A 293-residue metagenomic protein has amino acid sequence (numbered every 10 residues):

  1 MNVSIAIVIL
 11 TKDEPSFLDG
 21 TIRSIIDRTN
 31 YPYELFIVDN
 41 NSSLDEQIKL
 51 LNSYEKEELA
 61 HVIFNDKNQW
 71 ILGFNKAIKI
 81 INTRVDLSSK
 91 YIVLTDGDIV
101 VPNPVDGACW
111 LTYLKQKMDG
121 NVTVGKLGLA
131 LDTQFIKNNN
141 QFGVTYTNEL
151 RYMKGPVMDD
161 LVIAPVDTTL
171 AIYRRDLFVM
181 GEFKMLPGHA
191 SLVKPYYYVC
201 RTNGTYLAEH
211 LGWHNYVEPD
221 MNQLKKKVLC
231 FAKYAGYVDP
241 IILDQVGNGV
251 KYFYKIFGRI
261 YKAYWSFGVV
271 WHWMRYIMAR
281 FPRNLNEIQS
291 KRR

Functional and structural regions predicted by a protein language model:
M1-S24: N-proximal low-complexity "stem/linker" segments adjacent to membrane-targeting elements
R23-Y33: Short, acidic, metal-binding catalytic loop of nucleotide-sugar glycosyltransferases
D39-L50, K67-Q69: A conserved acidic beta->alpha catalytic loop
Y54-L72: Conserved donor nucleotide-binding strand/loop of the catalytic core
W70-F74, V100-M185: Conserved catalytic core of nucleotide-sugar-dependent glycosyltransferases
N75-Y91: Active-site nucleotide-sugar/metal-binding loop of Leloir-type enzymes
D86-P104: Short beta-strand-to-loop acidic/aromatic patch adjacent to the donor-nucleotide binding site
Y152-R293: C-terminal catalytic/acceptor-binding lobe
